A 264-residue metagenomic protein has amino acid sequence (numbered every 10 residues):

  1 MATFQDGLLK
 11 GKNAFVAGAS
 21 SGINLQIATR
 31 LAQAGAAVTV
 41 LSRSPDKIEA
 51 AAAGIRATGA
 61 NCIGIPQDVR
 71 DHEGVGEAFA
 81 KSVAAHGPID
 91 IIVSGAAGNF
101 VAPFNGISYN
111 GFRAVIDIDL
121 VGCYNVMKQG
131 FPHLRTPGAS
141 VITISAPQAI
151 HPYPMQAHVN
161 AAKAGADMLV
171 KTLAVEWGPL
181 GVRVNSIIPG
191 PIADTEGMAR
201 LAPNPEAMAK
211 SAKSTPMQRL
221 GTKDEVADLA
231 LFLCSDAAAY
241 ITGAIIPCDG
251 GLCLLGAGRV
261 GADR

Functional and structural regions predicted by a protein language model:
A2-D6, H151, L231, T242-R264: Short C-terminal tail/terminal secondary-structure segment of NAD(P)H-dependent dehydrogenase/reductase domains
N13, S20-S21: Conserved glycine-rich cofactor-binding loop
V93, G178, R183, I241-G243: Short, small/polar-rich loop/turn modules that mediate ligand/substrate recognition or access, typified
P103-F104, S108-I116, S211: Substrate-binding pocket helix/loop in short-chain dehydrogenase/reductase
P132, V175-P179, A239: Alpha-helical segment proximal to the catalytic Tyr-Lys
H133, R219-C248, C253-L254: C-terminal substrate-recognition "lid" of short-chain dehydrogenase/reductases
I142-G165, V170-P179, P191-A193: Catalytic loop of short-chain dehydrogenase/reductase
